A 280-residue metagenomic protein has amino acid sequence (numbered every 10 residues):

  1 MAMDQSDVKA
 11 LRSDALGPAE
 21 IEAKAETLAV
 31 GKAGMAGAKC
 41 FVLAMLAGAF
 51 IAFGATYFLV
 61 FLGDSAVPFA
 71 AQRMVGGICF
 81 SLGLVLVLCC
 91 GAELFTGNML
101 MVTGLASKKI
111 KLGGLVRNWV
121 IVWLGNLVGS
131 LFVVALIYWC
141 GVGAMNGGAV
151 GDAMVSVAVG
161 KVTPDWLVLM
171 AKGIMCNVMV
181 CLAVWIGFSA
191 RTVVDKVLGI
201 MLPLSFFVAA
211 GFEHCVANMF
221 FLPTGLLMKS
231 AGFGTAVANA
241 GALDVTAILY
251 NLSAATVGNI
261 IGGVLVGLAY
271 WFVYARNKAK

Functional and structural regions predicted by a protein language model:
A2-K280: Alpha-helical transmembrane segments and their helix-helix packing motifs
